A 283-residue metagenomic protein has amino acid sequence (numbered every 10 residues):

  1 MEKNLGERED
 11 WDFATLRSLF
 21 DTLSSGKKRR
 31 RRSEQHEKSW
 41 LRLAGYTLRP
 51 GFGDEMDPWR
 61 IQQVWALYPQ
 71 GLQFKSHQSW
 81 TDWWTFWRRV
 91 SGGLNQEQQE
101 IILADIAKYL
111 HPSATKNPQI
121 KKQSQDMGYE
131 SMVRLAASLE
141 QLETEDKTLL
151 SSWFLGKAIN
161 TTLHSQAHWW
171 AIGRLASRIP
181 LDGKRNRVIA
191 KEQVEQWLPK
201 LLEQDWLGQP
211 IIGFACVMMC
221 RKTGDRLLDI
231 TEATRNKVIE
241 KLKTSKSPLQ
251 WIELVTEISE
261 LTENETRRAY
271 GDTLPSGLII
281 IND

Functional and structural regions predicted by a protein language model:
M1-D283: PAZ/PAZ-like end-binding module
